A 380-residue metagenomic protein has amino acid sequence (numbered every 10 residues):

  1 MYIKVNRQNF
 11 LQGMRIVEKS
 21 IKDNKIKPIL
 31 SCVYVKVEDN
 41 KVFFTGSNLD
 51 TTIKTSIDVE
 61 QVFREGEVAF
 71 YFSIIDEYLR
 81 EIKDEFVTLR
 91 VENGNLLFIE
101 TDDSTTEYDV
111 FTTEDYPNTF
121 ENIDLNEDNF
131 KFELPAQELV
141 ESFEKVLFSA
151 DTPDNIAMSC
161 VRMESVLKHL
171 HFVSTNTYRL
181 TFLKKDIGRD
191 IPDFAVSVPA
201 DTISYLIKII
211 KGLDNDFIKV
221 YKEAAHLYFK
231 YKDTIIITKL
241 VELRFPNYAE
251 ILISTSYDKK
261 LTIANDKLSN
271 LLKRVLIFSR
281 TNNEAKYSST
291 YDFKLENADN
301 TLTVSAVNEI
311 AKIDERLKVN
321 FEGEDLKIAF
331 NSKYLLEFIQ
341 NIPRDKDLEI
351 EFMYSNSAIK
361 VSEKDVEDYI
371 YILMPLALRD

Functional and structural regions predicted by a protein language model:
M1-D380: Structural preference for solvent-exposed beta-strand-turn elements and adjacent flexible terminal/loop segments within
